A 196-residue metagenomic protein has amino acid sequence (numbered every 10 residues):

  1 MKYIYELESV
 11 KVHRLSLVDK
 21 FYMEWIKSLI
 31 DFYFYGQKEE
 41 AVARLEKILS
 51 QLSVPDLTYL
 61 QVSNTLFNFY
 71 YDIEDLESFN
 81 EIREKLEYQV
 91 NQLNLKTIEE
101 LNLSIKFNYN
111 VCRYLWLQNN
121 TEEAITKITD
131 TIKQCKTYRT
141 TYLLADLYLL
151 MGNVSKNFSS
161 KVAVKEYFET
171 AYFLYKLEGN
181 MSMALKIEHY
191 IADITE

Functional and structural regions predicted by a protein language model:
M1-E40, Q51: Flexible inter-repeat linkers and adjacent short helices within tandem amphipathic alpha-helical repeat scaffolds
Y3, E40-A41, F79, A124 (+1 more regions): Single-residue signature of alpha-solenoid repeat helices
I4-V12, L45-S53, E84-K96, T129-T140 (+2 more regions): Amphipathic alpha-helical segments of tetratricopeptide repeats
S16-K20, L57-L60, I98-N102, Y142 (+1 more regions): Residue signature of alpha-solenoid helical repeat architecture, marking inter-repeat boundaries and helix-start
Y22, Q61, E99-K106, D146 (+2 more regions): Residue register of alpha-helical TPR repeats
K27-L29, L66, V111, L144 (+3 more regions): Structural register within alpha-helical repeat arrays
D31-F32, Y70, N108, L115 (+4 more regions): Residue at a conserved register position within TPR or TPR-like alpha-solenoid repeats
F34-Y35, I73, V111, Q118 (+4 more regions): Structural motif corresponding to the intra-repeat A-B loop/turn of tetratricopeptide repeats
